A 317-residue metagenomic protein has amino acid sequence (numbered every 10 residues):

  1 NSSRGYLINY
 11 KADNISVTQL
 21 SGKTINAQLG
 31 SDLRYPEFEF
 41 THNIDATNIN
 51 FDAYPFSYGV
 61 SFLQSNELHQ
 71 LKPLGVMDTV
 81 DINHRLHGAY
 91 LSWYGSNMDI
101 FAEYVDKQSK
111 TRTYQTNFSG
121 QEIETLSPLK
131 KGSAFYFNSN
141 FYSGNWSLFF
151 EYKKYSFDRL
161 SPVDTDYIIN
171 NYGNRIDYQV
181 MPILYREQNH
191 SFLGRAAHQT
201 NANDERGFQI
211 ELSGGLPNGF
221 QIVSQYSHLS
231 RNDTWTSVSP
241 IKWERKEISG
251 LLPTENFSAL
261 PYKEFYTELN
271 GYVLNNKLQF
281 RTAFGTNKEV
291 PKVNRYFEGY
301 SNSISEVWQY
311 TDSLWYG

Functional and structural regions predicted by a protein language model:
N1-A27, F51-A53, S57, F141-D158 (+1 more regions): Outer membrane beta-barrel
N9, L20, N50, S61 (+2 more regions): Residues in well-ordered beta-strands of folded domains
N9-I15, N50-P55, W93-M98, G214-G219: Secondary-structure boundary elements
Y10, V60-Q64, G207: A general secondary-structure boundary signal
K23-I82: Solenoidal tandem-repeat scaffolds enriched in leucines and small polar residues
V80-G95, D99-G317: Exposed, low-structure sequence patches enriched in small/polar residues
